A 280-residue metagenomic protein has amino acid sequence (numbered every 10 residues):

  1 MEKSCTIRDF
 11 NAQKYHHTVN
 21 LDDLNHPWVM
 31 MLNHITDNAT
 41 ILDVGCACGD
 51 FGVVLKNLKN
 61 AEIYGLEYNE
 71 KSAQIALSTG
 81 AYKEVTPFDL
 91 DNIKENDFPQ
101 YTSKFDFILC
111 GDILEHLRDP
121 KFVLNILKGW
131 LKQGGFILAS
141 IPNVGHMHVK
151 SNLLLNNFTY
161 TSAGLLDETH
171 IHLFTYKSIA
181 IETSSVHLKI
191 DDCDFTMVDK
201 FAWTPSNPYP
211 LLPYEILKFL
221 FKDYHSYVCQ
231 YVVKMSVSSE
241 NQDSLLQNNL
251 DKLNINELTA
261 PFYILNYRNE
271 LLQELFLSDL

Functional and structural regions predicted by a protein language model:
M1-S103, F107, K121-L124, D194-T196 (+3 more regions): Conserved N-terminal segment of class I S-adenosyl-L-methionine
F107-I113: A short beta-strand submotif of the Rossmann-like class I SAM-dependent methyltransferase core that lines
R118-F122, V149: Short N-terminal helix/helix-N-cap motif within the alpha/beta-hydrolase-1
F122-F136: A short glycine-rich, Lys/Arg-flanked "PGG" loop and its adjoining helix->strand segment in the class I
A139-Y160: Conserved class I S-adenosyl-L-methionine
N156-L165, L211-Y214: Short glycine/proline- and charge-enriched loop/turn segments that cap or connect secondary-structure elements
S162-S178: Acceptor-substrate binding/catalytic loop of class I
I179-T196: A SAM-dependent methyltransferase catalytic signature shared across enzymes that methylate proteins
